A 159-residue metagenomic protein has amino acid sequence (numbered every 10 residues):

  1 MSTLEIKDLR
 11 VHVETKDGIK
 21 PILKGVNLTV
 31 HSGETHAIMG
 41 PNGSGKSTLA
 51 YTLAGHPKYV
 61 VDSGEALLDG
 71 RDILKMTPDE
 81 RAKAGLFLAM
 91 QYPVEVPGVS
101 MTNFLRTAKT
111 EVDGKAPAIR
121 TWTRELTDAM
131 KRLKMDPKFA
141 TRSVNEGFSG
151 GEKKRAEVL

Functional and structural regions predicted by a protein language model:
K16-P21, E80: Short coil-to-beta microelement around the adenine-binding A-loop and adjacent beta1/P-loop entry of ABC ATPase
M39-P41: The feature captures the beta-strand-to-loop junction immediately N-terminal to the Walker
S47: Walker A/P-loop
A54: Helix-to-loop junction immediately C-terminal to a conserved catalytic motif
E65-R81, N145: ABC ATPase NBD Q-loop/coupling interface
V94-L159: ABC-family P-loop ATPase nucleotide-binding domains
